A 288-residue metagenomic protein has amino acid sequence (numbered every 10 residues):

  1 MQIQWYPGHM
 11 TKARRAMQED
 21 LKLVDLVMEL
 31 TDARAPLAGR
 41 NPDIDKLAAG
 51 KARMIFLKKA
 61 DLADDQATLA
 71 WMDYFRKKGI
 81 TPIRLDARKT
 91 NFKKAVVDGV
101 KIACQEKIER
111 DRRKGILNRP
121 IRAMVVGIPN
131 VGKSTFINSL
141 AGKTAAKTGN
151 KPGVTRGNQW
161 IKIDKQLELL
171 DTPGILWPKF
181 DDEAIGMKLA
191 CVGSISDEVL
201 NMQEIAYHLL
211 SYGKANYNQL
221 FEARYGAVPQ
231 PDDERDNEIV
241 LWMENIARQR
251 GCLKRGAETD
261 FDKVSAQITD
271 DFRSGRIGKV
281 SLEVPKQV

Functional and structural regions predicted by a protein language model:
M1-L26, R34-D43, L47-R53, A60 (+3 more regions): Helix-rich effector regions associated with P-loop NTPase G domains
A52-M54, A60-V126, A145, C252-L253 (+1 more regions): Canonical P-loop GTPase G-domain recognition
A87, I137, L167-L170: Conserved active-site beta-strand-loop modules that form the wall/rim of enzyme catalytic pockets and either contain
F92, G132, E168: Short phosphate-engaging motifs
A95, G99, T135, H208 (+1 more regions): Alpha-helical scaffold segments in soluble metabolic enzymes
I116-N118, L140, I161-K162: Solvent-exposed alpha-helices and their adjacent loops that cap or buttress functional pockets in soluble metabolic
R122-G142, A146, T172: Glycine-rich phosphate-binding P-loop
